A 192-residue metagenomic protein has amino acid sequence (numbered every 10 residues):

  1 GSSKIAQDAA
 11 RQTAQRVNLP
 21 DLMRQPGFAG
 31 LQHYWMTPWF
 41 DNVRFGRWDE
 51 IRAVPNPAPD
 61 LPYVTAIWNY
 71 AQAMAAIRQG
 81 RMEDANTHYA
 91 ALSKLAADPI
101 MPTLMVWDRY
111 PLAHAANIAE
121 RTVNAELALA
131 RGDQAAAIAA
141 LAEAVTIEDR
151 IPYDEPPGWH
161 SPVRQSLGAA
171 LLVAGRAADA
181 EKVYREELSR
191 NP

Functional and structural regions predicted by a protein language model:
G1, T37-P38, T65, Q72 (+2 more regions): Structural register within alpha-helical repeat arrays
A14-P26, V54-Y63, S93-D98, W107-A113 (+2 more regions): Solenoid-like repeat scaffolds
